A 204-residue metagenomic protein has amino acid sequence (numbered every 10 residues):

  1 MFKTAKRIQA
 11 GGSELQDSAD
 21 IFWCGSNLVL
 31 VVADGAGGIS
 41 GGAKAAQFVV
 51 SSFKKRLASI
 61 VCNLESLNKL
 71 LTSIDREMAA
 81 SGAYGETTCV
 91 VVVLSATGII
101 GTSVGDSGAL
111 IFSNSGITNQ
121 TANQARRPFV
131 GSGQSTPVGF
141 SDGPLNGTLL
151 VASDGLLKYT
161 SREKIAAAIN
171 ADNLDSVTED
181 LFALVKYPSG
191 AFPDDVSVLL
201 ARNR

Functional and structural regions predicted by a protein language model:
M1-R204: PP2C/PPM-type serine/threonine phosphatase catalytic domain
